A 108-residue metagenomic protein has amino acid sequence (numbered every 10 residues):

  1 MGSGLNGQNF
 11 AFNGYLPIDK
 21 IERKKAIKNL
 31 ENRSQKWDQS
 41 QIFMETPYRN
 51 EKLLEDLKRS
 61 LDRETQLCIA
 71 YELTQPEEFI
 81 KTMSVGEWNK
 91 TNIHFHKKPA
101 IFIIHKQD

Functional and structural regions predicted by a protein language model:
M1-R33: Class I SAM-dependent methyltransferase SAM-binding "motif I" and its flanking Rossmann-like core
K36-D108: A contiguous loop/helix-start segment that scaffolds small-molecule binding in enzyme catalytic cores
